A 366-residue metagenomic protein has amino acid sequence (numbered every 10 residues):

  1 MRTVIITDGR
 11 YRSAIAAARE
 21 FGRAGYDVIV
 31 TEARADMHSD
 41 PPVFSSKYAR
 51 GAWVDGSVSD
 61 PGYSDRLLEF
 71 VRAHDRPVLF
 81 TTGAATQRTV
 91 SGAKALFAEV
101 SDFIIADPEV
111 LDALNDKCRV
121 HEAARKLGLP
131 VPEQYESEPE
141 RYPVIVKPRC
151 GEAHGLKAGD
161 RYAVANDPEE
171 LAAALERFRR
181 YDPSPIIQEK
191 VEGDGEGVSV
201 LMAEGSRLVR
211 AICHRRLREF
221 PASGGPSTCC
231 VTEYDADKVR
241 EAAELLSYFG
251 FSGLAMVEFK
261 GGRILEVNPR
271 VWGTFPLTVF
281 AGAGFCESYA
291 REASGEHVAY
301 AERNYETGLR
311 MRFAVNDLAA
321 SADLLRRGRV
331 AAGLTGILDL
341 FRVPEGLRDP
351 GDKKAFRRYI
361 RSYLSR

Functional and structural regions predicted by a protein language model:
M1-I105, L364: ATP-binding N-terminal substructure of ATP-dependent carboxylate-amine bond-forming enzymes
V110-P185, A203-R207, A236-D237: Active-site nucleotide/adenylate-binding loops and adjacent lid/helix of ATP-dependent enzymes
V144, V209, R263-E266: Protein kinase-like catalytic core scaffold
D160, N166-E169, E189-G195, S199-G250 (+1 more regions): ATP-dependent carboxylate/phosphate-activation module, predominantly the ATP-grasp catalytic core and closely related
S252-G261: A short glycine-rich, hydrophobically flanked beta-strand micro-motif that places a catalytic Asp/Glu for divalent metal
K260-N316: Active-site/pore-lining binding-face segments in mid-to-C-terminal subdomains
R291-R366: Peripheral (often C-terminal) accessory segments that flank ATP-dependent C-N-forming ligase machineries
